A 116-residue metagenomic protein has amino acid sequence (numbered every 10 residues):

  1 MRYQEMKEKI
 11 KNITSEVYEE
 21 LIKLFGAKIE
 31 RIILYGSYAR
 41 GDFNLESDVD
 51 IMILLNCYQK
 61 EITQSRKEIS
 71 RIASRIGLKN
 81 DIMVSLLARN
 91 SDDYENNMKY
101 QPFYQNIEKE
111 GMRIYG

Functional and structural regions predicted by a protein language model:
M1-E30, R40-L45, N56-G116: Catalytic core of pol beta-like nucleotidyltransferases
S37: Recognition helix of helix-turn-helix/homeodomain-like DNA-binding domains that insert into the DNA major groove
D50-L54: Short beta-strand->loop micro-motif that forms the acidic, two-metal-ion catalytic signature in nucleotide-processing
